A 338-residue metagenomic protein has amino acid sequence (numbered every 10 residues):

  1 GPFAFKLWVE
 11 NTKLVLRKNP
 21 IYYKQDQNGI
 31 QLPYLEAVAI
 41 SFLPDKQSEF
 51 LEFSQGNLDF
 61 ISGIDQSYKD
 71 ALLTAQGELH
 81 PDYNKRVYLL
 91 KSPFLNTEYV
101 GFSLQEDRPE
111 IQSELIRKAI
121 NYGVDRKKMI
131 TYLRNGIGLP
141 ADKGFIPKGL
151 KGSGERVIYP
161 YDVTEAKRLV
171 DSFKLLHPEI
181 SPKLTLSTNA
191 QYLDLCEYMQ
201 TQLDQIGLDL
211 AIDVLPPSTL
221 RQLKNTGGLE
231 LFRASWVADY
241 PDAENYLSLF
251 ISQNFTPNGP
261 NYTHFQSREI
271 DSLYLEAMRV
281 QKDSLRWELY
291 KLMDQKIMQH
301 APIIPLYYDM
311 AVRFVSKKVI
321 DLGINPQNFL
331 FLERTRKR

Functional and structural regions predicted by a protein language model:
G1-P2, L32-A37, Q55, K85-V87 (+3 more regions): Alpha-helical secondary-structure segments
G1-S48, L72-N96, T164: Aromatic-rich, solvent-exposed beta-strand/loop patch
P2-A4, L139-F173, Y192-D194: Structural transition elements
E10-T12, G138-L139, S172-D239, A311: Ligand/substrate-recognition segments at binding pockets and active sites
A39-L51, I64-S67, A190, D213-Q222: Short helix-initiation/N-cap motifs at beta->coil->alpha
A71-L90, G227-L229, D242-G259, S316-I320: Ligand-binding "clamshell"
L115-K118, I130-L133, D209-R221, N225 (+2 more regions): Extracytoplasmic/peripheral linker and loop segments enriched in polar/acidic and small residues with frequent Thr/Pro
R313-R338: Long beta-strand-rich cores associated with HINT superfamily self-processing modules
